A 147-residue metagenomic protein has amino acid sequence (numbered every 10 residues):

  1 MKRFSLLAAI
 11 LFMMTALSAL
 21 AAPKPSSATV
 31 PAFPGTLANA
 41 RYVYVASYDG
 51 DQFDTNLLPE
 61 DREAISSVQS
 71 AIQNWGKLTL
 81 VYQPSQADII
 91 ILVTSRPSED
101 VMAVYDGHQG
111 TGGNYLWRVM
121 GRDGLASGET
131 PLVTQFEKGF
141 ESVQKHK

Functional and structural regions predicted by a protein language model:
M1-F4: Positively charged n-region of N-terminal signal peptides that target proteins for export
A8-S18: Bacterial N-terminal signal peptides
L20-A71, T111-G124, G139-K147: A structural "domain/chain start" motif
V45-S47, Q73, T79-A103: A short, hydrophobic beta-strand-centered structural micro-motif
D61, I65-Q69, W75, D88 (+2 more regions): Extracytoplasmic/secreted envelope proteins and their assembly/folding machinery, especially bacterial periplasmic
I89-K147: Amphipathic beta-strand/beta-sheet edge segments enriched in Tyr/Trp
